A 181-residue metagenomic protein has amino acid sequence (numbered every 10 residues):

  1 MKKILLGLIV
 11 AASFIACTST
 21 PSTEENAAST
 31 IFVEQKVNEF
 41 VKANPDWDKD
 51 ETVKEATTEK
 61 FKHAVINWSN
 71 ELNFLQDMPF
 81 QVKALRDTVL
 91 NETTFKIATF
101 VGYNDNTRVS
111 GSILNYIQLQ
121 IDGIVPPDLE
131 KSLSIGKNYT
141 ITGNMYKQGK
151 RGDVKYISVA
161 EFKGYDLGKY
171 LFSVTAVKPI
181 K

Functional and structural regions predicted by a protein language model:
M1-I4: Positively charged n-region of N-terminal signal peptides that target proteins for export
L6-V10: Sec-dependent N-terminal signal peptides
S13-A16: C-terminal motif of bacterial Sec signal peptides marking the signal peptidase cleavage site
T18-K181: OB-fold and OB-like single-stranded nucleic-acid-recognition modules and their adjacent interaction interfaces
